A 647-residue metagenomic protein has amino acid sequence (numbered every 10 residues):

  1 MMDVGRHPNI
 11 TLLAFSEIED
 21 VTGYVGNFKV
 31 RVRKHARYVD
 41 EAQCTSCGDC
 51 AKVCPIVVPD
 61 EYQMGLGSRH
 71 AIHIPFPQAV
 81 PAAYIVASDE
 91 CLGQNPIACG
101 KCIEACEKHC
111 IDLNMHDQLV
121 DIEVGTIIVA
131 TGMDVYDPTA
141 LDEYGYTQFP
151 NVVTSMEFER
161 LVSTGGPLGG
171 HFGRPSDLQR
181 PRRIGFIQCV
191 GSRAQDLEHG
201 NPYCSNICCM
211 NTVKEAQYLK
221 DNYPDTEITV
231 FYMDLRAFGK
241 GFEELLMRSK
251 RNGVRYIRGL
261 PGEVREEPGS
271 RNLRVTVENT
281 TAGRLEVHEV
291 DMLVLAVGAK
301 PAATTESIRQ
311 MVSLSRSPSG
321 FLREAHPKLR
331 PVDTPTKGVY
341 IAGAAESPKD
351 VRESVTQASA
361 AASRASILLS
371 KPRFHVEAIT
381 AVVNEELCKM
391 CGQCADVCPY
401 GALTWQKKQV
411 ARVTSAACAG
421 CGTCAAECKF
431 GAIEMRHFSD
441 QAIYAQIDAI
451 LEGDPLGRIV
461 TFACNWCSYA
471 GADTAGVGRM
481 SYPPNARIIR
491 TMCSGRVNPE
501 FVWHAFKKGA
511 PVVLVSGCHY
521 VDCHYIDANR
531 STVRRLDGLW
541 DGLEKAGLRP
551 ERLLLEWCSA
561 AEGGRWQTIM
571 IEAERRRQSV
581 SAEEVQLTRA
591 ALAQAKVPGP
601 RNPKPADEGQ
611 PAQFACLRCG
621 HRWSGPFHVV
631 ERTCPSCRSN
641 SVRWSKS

Functional and structural regions predicted by a protein language model:
M1-R458, W466-G471, S481-S494, P499 (+3 more regions): Residues forming the flavin
M292-L293, V297-P301, A345, R549-A595: Peripheral docking tails and interdomain loops at the edges of cofactor- or intermediate-handling domains
G401, R601-E608: Short, intrinsically disordered linker segments that flank or connect zinc-binding domains
G401, R622-S624: Short recognition patches in nucleic-acid-associated and regulatory proteins
A426-E427, V642-S647: Short metal-binding segments enriched for Cys and/or His
D448-M480, W566-T568, R577-P600: Iron-sulfur cluster-binding electron-transfer modules in prokaryotic oxidoreductases
G476-R490, H628-S636: Short, flexible N-terminal segments of the mature chain
